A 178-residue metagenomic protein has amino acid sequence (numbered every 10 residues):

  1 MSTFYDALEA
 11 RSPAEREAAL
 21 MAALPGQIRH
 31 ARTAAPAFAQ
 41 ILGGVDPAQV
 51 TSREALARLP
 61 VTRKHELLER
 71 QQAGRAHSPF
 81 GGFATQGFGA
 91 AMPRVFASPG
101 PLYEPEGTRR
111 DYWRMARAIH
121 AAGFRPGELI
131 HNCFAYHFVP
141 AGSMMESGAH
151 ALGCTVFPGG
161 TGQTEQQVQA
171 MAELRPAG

Functional and structural regions predicted by a protein language model:
M1-A121, R125-P126: Nucleotide 5′-phosphate-binding alpha/beta core
E104-R117, L129-G178: AMP-binding/adenylate-forming
